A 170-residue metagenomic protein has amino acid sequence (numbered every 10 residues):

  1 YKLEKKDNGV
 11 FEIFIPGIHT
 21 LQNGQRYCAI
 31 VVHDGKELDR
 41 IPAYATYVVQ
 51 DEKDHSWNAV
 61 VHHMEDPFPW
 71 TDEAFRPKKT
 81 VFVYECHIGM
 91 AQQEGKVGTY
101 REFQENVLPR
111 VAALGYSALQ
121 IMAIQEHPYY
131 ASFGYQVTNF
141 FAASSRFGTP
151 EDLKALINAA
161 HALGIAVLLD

Functional and structural regions predicted by a protein language model:
Y1-K2: Beta-strand-rich binding/interaction modules
K5-E85, M90-G95: The feature marks proteins involved in alpha-glucan
T71-A74, E105-G115: Short amphipathic alpha-helices and their capping/turn segments at secondary-structure boundaries
F82-C86, L119-I121, V167-L169: Hydrophobic faces of well-ordered beta-strands that scaffold small-molecule active sites in alpha/beta enzyme cores
H87-E102, Q136-P150, A166: The substrate-binding groove and active-site-proximal loops of carbohydrate-active enzymes, especially glycoside
R110-A155: Aromatic-lined carbohydrate-binding/catalytic grooves of carbohydrate-active enzymes
K154-D170: Conserved beta-strand->loop/alpha-helix structural units within folded catalytic cores of enzymes with alpha/beta
